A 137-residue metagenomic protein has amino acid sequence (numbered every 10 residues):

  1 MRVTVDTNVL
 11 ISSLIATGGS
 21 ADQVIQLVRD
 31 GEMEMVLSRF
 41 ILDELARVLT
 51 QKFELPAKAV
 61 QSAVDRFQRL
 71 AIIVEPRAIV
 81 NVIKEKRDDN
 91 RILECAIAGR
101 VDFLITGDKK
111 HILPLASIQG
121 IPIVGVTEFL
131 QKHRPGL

Functional and structural regions predicted by a protein language model:
M1-R2: Residues that mark the start of a beta-strand
V5, I15, S20-T50: PIN/NYN-family metal-dependent endoribonuclease catalytic core
T7, R39, G107-K109: Short secondary-structure boundary segments
L14-I15, L49, A116, R134: Short, flexible helix/strand-to-coil boundary loops that buttress conserved ligand/catalytic motifs in alpha/beta
G19, V36, K58, S62 (+3 more regions): Residues at secondary-structure transition points
F40, Q61-I83: Acidic catalytic patch
I83, N90, I97, D102 (+1 more regions): Acidic, PIN/NYN-like endoribonuclease modules and their adjacent C-terminal/linker elements
